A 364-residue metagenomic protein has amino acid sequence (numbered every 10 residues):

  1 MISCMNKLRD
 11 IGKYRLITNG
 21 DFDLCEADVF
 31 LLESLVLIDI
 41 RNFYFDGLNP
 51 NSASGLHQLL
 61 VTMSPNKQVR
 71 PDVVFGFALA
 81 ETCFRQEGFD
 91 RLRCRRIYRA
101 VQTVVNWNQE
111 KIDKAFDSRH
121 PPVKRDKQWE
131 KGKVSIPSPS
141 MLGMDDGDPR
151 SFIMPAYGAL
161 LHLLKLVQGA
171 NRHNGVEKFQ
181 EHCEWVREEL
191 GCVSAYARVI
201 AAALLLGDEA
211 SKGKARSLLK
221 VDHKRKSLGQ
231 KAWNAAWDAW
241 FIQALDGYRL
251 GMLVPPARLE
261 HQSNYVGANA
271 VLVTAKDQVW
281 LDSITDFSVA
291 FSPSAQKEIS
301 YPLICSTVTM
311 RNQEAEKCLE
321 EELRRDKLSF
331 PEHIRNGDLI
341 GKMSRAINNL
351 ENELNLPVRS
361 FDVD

Functional and structural regions predicted by a protein language model:
M1-A268, T285-D286, A295, I299-D364: Active-site-proximal, substrate-binding regions of enzyme catalytic domains and RNA-binding/basic surfaces
A270-T274: Conserved RecA-like ASCE P-loop NTPase motor core of nucleic-acid helicases/translocases
D277: Short, glycine/serine-rich, charged loops/turns that create anion-binding and catalytic segments at active sites
W280-D282: Eukaryotic short linear interaction motifs
